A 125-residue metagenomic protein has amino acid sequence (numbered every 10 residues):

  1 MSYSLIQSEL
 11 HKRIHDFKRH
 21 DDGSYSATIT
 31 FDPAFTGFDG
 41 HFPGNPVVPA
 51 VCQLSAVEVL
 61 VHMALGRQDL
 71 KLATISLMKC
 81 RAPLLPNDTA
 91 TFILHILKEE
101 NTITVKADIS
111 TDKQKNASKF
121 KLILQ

Functional and structural regions predicted by a protein language model:
M1-H11, P83-D88: Short, solvent-exposed secondary-structure boundary motifs
S4-V48: Catalytic strand-loop segment that frames the active site of acyl-thioester-processing enzymes
K12, H20-D22, P86, H95-Q125: HotDog/MaoC-like acyl-thioester-processing domains
D16, T74-L77, K119: Extracellular/lumenal ectodomain signal focusing on beta-strand-rich modules and carbohydrate-recognition contexts
E58-I93, K98, T102-T104: Hydrophobic beta-strand-centered segment that forms part of the acyl-chain substrate-binding groove
